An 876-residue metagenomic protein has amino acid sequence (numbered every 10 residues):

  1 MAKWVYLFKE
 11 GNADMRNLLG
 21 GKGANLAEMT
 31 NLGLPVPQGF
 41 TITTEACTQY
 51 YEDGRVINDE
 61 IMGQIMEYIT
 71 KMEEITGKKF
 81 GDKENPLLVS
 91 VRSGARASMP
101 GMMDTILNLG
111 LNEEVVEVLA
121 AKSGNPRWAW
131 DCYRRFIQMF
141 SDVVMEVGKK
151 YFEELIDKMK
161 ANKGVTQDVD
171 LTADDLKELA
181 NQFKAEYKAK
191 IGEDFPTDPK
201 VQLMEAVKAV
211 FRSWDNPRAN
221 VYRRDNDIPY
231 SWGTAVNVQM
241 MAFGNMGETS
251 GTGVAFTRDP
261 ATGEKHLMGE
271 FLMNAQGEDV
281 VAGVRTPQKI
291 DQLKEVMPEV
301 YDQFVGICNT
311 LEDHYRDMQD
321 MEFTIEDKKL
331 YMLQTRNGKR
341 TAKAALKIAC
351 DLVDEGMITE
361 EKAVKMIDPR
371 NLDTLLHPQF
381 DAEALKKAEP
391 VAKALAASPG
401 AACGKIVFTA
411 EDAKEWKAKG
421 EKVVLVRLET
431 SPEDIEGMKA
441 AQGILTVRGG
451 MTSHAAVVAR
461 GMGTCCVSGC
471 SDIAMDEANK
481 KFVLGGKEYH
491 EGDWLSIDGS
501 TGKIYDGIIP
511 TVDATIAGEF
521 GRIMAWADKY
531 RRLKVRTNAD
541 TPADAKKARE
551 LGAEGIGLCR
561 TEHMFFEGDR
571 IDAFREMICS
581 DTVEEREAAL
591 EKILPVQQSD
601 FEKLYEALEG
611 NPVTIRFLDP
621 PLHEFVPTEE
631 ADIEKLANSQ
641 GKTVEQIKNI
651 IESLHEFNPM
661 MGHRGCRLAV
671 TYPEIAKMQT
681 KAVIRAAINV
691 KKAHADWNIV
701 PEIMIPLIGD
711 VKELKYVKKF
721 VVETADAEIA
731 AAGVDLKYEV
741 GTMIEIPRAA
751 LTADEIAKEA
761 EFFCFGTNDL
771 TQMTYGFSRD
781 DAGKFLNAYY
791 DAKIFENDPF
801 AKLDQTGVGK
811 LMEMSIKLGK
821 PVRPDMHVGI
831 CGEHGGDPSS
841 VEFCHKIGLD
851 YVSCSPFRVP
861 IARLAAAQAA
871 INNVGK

Functional and structural regions predicted by a protein language model:
M1-A388, E415, E421-V424, S431-E436 (+11 more regions): Nucleotide/phosphate-binding sheet-loop regions of phosphoryl- and nucleotidyl-transfer enzymes
F40, V447-G449, S468-S471, C559 (+2 more regions): Short beta->alpha connector loops at strand-helix junctions that form conserved, small/polar/Pro-enriched
R92, I516, W526-K876: Conserved alpha/beta-domain cores
V207, W214, L376-F408, R522-D528 (+2 more regions): Flexible inter-domain linker/hinge segments
N237, V407, V424-V426, L445 (+3 more regions): Structural motif
K329-Y331, S431-K439, G443, M451-V457 (+7 more regions): Glycine-rich phosphate/ribose-binding loops and adjacent secondary-structure elements that form binding surfaces
K393-E433, L484-R522: Extended, non-globular alpha-helical segments
